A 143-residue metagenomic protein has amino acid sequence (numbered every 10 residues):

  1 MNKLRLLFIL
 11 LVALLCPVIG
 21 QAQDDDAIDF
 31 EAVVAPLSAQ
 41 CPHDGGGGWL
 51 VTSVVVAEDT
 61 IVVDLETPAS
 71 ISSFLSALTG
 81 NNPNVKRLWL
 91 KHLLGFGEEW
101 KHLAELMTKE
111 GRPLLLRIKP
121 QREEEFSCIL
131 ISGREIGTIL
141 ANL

Functional and structural regions predicted by a protein language model:
M1-F8: Bacterial N-terminal signal peptides that target proteins for export
F8-P17: Bacterial N-terminal signal peptides
A22-E58, P68-S73: N-proximal, solvent-exposed amphipathic alpha-helical segments enriched in charged/polar residues
V56-P113: Mature extracytoplasmic domains of secretory-pathway proteins
G111-L143: C-terminal partner/receptor-binding element of secreted or periplasmic proteins
